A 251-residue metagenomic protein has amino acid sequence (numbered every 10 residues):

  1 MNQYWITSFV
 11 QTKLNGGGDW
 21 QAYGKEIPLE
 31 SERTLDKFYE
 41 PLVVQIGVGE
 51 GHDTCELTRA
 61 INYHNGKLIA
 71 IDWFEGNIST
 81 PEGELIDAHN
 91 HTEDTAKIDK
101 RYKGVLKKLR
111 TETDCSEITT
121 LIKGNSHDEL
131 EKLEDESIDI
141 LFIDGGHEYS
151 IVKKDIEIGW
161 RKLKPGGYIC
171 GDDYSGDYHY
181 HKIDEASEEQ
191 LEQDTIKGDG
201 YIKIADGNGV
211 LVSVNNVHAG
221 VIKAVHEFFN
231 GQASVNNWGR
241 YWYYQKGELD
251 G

Functional and structural regions predicted by a protein language model:
M1-G251: A short alpha-helical cap/connector motif
